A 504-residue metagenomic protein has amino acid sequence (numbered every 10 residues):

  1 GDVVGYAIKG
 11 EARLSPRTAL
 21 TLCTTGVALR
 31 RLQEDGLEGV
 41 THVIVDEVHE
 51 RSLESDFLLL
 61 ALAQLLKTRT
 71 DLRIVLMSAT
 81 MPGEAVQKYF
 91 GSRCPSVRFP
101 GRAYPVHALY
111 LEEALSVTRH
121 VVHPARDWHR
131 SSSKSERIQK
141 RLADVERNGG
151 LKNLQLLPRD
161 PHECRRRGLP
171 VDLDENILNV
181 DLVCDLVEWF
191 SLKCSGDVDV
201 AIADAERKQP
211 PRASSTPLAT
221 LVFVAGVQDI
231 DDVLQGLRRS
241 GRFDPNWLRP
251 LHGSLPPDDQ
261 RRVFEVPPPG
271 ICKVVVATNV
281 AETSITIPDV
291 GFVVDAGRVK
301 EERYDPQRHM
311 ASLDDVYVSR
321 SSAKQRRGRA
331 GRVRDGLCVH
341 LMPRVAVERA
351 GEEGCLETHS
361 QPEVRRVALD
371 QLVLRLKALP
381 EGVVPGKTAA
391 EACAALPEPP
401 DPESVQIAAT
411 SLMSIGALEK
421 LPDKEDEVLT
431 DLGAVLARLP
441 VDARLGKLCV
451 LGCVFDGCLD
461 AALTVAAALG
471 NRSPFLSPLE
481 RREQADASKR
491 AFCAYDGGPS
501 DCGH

Functional and structural regions predicted by a protein language model:
G1-L448: P-loop NTPase motor module signature
I415-L418, P422-D423, C458-H504: Acidic, serine/threonine- and proline-rich low-complexity intrinsically disordered segments
V450-F455: Short amphipathic alpha-helical boundary/capping segments
